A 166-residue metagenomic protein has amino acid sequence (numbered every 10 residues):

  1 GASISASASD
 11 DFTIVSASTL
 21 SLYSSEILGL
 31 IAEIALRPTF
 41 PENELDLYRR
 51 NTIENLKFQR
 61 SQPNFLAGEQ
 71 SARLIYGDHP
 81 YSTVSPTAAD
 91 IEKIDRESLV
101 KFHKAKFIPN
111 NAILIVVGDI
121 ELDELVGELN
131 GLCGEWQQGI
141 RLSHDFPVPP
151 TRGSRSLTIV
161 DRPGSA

Functional and structural regions predicted by a protein language model:
G1-S25, D46, N55-N111, E135-A166: Non-catalytic beta-strand/loop surface segments
L20-S24, G118-D123: Helix N-cap motif at beta-to-alpha junctions
S25-L30, L125-G127: Charge-rich, low-aromatic oligomerization/scaffolding segments with amphipathic character
E33-F40, L132-I140: A common structural junction motif
T52: Active-site gating/metal-coordination segments in enzymes
